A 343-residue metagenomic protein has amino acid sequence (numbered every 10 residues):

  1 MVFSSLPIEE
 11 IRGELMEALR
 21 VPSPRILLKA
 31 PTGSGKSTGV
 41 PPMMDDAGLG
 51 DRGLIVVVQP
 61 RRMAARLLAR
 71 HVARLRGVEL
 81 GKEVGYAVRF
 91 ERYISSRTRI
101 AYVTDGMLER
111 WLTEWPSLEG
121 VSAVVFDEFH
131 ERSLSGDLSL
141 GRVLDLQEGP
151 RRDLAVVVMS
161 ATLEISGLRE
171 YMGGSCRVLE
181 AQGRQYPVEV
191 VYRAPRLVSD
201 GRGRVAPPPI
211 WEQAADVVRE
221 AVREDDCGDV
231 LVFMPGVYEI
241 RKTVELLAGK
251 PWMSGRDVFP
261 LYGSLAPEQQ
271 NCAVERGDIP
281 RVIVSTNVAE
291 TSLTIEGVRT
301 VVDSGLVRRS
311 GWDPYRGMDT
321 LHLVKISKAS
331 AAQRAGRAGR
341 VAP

Functional and structural regions predicted by a protein language model:
M1-P343: P-loop NTPase motor module signature
